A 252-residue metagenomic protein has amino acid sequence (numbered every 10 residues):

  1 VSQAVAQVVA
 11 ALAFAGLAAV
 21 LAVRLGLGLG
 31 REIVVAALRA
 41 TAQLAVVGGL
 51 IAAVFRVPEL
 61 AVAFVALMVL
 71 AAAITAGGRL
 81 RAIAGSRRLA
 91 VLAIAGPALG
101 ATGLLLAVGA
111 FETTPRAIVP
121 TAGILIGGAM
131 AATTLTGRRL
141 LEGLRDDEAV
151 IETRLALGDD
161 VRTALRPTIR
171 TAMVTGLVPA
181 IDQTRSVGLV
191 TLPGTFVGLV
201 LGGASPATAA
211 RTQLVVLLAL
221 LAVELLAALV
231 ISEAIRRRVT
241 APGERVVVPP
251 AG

Functional and structural regions predicted by a protein language model:
Q3-A11, A61-V65, R81-T136: Loop-to-helix entry region at the N-terminal start of transmembrane alpha-helices in multi-pass membrane transporters
A19-R31, A73-I83: C-terminal ends of transmembrane helices
A19-V20, G48-L50, A73-I74, L99-A107 (+2 more regions): Alpha-helical transmembrane segments of multipass membrane proteins
R31-F55, E59-A66: Loop-to-helix transition at the N-terminal end of transmembrane alpha-helices
L44, E59-L80, A84: Active-site cofactor/substrate anionic-group-binding motifs, chiefly glycine- and Lys/Arg-rich phosphate-binding loops
I126-I151, V230: Membrane-embedded alpha-helices of multi-pass transport/permease systems
R139-G176: Short cytoplasmic-facing helical segments at TM-TM junctions of multi-pass membrane proteins
M173-G252: Transmembrane alpha-helix interface motif
